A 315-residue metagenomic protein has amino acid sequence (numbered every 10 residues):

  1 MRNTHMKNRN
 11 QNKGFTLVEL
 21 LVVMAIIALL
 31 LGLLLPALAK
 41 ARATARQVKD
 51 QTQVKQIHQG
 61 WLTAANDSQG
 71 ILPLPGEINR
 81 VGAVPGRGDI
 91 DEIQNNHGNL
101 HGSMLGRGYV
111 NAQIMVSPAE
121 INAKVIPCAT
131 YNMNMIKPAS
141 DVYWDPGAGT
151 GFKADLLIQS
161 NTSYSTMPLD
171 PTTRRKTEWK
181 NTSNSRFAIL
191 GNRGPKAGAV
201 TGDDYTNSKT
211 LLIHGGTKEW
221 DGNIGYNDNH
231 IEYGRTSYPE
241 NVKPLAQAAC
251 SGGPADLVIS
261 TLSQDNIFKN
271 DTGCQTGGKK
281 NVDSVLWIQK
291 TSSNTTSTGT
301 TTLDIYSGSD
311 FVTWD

Functional and structural regions predicted by a protein language model:
M1-F15: N-terminal leader/signal peptides at the extreme start of proteins
M6-K7, E19, M104: Intrinsically disordered, low-complexity repeat segments enriched in small/polar residues
N12-R46: N-terminal single-pass transmembrane signal-anchor helix
D50-D315: Short, well-structured segments within or immediately adjacent to enzyme catalytic domains that line ligand-binding
